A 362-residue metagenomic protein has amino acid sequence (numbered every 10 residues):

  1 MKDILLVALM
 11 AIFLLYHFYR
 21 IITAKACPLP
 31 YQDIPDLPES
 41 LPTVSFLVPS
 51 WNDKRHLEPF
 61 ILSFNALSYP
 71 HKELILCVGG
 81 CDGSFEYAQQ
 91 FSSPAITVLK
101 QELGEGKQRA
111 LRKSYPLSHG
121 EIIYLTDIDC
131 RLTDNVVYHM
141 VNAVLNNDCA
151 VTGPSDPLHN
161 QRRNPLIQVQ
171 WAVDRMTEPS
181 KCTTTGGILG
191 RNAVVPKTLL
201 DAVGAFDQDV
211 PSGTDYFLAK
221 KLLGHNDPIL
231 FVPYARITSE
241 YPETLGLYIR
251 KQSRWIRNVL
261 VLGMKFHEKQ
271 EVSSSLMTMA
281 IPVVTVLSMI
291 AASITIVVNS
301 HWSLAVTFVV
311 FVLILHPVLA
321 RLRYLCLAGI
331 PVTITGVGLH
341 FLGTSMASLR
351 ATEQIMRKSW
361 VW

Functional and structural regions predicted by a protein language model:
M1-L62: N-proximal low-complexity "stem/linker" segments adjacent to membrane-targeting elements
D3, L15, K25-C27, P38 (+1 more regions): Membrane-embedded multi-pass helical conduit in multi-pass membrane proteins, especially envelope-biosynthetic
L62-H71: Short, acidic, metal-binding catalytic loop of nucleotide-sugar glycosyltransferases
S63, V78-Y87, L103-G104, C130: A conserved acidic beta->alpha catalytic loop
G83, I128-N142: Acidic donor-binding/catalytic loop of UDP-sugar-dependent glycosyltransferases, especially processive GT2
Q101-S118: Glycine-rich, basic loop-to-helix element that forms the pyrophosphate-binding segment of sugar-nucleotide handling
Q108-A110, G120, T126, M140-G204: Long helical/loop segments within the catalytic core of UDP-sugar-dependent glycosyltransferases, especially the large
V144, A150-V173, D207-S212, Y216-S273: Catalytic donor/gating beta->alpha subdomain of glycosyltransferases that bind UDP-sugars
